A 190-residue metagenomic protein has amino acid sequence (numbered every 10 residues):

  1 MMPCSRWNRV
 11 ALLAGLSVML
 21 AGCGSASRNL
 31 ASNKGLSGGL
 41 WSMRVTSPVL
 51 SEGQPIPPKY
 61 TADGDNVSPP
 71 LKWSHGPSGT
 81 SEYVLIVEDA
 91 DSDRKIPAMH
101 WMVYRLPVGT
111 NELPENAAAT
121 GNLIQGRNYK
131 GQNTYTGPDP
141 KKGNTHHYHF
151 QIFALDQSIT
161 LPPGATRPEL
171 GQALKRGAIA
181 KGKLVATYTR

Functional and structural regions predicted by a protein language model:
M2-L12: Bacterial N-terminal signal peptides that target proteins for export
P3-C4, L16, G24-A26: Intrinsically disordered, low-complexity segments enriched in Ser/Pro/Gly/Ala and basic residues
A11-A21: Bacterial N-terminal signal peptides
C23-R190: N-terminus-centered regions that define maturation/targeting leaders and the start of the first functional domain
